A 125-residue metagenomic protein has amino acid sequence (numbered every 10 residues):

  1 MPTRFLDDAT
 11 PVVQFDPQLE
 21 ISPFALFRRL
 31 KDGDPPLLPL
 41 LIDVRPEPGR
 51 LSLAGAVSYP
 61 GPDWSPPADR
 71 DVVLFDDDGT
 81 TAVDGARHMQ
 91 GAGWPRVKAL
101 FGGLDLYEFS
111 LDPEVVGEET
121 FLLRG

Functional and structural regions predicted by a protein language model:
M1-P39, V44-G125: Rhodanese-like catalytic fold shared by cysteine-dependent sulfurtransferases and DSP/PTP-type phosphatases
